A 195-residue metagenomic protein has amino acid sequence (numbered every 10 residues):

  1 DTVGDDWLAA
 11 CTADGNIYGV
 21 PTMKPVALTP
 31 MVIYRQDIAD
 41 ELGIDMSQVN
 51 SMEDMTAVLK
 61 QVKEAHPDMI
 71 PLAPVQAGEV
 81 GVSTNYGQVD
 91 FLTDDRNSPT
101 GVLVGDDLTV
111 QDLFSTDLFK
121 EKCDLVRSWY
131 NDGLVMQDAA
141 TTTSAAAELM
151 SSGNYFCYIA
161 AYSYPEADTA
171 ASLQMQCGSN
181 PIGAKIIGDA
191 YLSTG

Functional and structural regions predicted by a protein language model:
D1-G195: Extracytoplasmic/secretory soluble proteins
